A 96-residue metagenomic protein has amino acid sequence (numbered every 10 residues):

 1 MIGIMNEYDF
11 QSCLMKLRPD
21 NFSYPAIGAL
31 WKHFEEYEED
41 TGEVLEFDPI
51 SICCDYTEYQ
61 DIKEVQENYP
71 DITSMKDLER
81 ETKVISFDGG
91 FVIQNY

Functional and structural regions predicted by a protein language model:
M1-Y96: Acidic interaction surfaces
